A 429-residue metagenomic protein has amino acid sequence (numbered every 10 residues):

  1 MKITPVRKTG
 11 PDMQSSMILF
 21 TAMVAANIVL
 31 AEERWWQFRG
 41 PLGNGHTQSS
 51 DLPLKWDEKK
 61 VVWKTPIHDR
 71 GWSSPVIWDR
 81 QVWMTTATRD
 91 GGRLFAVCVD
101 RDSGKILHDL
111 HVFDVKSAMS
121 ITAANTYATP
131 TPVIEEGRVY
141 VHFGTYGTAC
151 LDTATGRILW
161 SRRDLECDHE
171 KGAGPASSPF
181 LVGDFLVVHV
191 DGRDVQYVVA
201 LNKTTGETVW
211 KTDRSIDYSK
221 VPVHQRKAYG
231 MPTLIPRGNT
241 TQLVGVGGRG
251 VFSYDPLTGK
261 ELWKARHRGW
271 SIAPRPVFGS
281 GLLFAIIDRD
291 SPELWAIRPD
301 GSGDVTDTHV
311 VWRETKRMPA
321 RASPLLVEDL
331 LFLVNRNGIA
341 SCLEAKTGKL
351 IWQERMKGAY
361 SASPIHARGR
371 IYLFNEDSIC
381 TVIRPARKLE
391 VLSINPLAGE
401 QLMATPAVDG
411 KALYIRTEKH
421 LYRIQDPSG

Functional and structural regions predicted by a protein language model:
M1-Q14: N-terminal secretory signal peptides that target proteins for export/translocation
T4-R7, F20, P276: Generic low-polarity alpha-helical segments
I18-L19, V29: Cleavable N-terminal signal peptides
L30-G429: Noncatalytic, solvent-exposed loop/strand surfaces of beta-propeller-type extracellular/periplasmic domains
